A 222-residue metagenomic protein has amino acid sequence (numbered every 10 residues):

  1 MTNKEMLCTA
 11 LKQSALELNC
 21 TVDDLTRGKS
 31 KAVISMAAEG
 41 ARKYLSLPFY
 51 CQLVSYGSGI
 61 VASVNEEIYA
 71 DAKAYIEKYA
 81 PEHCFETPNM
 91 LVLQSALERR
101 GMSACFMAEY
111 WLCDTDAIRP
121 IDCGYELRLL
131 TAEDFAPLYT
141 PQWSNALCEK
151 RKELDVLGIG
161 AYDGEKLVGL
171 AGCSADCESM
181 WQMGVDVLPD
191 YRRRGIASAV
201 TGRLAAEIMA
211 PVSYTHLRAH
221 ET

Functional and structural regions predicted by a protein language model:
N3-D134: Acyl-donor-binding surface of acyltransferase catalytic domains
P141-K150: Short, basic/aromatic recognition patches
R151-I159, W181: A short helix-loop-beta-strand connector motif used in the catalytic cores of GNAT acetyltransferases and, in some
I159, A171, V185: Conserved GNAT-family N-acetyltransferase fold
D163, G169-S179: A conserved beta-strand-loop-helix scaffold within acyl/acetyltransferase catalytic domains
V185-R193: A short, internal acetyl-CoA/4′-phosphopantetheine-binding micro-motif in the GNAT/acyltransferase core
R193-A206: Conserved acetyl-CoA-binding loop-helix of GNAT-fold acetyltransferases
T215-T222: Conserved small/polar residues in nucleotide/adenosyl-binding loops
